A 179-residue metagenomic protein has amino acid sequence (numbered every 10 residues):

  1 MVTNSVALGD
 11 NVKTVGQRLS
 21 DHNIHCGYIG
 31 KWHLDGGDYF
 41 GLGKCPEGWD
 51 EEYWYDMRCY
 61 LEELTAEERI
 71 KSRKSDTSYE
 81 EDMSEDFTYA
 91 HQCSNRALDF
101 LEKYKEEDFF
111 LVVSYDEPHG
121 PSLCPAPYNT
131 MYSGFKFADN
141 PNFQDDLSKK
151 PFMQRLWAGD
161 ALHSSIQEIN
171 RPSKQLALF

Functional and structural regions predicted by a protein language model:
M1-F179: Formylglycine-dependent sulfatase
